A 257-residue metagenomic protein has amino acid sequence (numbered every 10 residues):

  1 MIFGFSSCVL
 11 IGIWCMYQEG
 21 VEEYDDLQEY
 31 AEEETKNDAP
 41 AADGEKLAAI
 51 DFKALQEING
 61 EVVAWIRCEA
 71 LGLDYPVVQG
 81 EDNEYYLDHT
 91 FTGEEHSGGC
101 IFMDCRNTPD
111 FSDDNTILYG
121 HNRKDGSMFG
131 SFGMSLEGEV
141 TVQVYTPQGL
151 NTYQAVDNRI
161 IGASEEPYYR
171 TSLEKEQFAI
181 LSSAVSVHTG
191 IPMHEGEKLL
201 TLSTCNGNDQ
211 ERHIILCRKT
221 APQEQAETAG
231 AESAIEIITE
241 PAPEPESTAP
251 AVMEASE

Functional and structural regions predicted by a protein language model:
F3-E257: Solvent-exposed, non-transmembrane regions of membrane-associated and secreted proteins
